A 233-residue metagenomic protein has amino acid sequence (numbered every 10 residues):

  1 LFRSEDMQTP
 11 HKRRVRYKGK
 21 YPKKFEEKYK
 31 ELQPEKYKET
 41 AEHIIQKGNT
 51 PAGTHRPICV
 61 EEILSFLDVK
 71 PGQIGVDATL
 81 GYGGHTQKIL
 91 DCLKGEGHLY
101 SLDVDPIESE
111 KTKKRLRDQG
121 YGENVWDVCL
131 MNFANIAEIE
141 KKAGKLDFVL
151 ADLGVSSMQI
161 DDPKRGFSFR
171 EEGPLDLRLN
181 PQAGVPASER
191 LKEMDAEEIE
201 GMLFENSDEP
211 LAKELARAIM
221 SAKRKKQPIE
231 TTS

Functional and structural regions predicted by a protein language model:
F2-S233: S-adenosyl-L-methionine-dependent methyltransferase catalytic core, i.e., the SAM/SAH-binding region
